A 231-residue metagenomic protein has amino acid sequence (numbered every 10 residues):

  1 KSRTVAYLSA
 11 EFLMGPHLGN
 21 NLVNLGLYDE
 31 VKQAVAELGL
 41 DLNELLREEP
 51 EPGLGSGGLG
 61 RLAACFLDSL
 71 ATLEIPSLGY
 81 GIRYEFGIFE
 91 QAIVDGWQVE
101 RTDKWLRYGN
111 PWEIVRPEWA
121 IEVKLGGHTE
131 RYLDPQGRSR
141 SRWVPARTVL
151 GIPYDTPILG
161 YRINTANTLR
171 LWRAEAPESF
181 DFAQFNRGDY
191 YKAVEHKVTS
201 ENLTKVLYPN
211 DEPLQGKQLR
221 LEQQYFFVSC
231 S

Functional and structural regions predicted by a protein language model:
K1-S231: A conserved ligand/cofactor-binding region detector
